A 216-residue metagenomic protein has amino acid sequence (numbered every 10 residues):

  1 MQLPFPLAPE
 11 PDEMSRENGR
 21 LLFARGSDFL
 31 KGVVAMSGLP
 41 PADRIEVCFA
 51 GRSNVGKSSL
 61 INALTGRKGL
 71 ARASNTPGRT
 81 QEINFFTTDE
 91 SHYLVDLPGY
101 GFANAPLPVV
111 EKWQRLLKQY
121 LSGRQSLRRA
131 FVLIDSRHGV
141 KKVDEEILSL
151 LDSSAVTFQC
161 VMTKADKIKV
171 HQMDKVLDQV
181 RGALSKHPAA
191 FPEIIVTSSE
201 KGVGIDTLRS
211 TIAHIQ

Functional and structural regions predicted by a protein language model:
M1-N104: Conserved G1/Walker A P-loop phosphate-binding module
A24-M36, K167-Q216: Canonical P-loop GTPase G-domain recognition
L39-R44, T76-N84, P98-R128, S136-L150: Switch II of P-loop NTPase G domains
L60, A130-F131, L208: Hydrophobic packing within well-folded, soluble alpha/beta domains
L64-K68, L121, I212: Hydrophobic aliphatic residues
R79, H92, G99-F102, R137-V140 (+2 more regions): Conserved nucleotide-binding/hydrolysis micro-motifs of P-loop NTPases
F86, T163, L208: Residue-level signal for inorganic ion chemistry
K118-F191: Conserved C-terminal guanine-recognition region of P-loop GTPase G domains, centered on the G4
